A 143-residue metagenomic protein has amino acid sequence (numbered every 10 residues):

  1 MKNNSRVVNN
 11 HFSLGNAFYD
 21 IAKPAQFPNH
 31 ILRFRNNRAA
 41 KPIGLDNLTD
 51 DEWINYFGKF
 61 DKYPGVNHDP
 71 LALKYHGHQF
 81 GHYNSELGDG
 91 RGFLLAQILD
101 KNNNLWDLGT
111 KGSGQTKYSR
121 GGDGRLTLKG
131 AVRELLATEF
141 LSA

Functional and structural regions predicted by a protein language model:
M1-D61: TRNA-binding/sensing appendages of the translation machinery
N29-L32, R38-L48, K59-A143: Conserved ATP-binding subdomain of kinase catalytic cores across diverse folds
